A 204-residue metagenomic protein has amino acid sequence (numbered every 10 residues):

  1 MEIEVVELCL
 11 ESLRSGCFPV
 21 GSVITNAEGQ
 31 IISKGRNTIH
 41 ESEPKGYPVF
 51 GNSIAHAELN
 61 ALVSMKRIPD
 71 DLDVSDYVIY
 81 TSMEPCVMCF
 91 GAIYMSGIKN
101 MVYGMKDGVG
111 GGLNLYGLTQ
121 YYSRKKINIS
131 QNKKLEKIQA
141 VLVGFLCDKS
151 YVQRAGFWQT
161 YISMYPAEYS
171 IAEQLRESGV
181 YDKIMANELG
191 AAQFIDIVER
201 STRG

Functional and structural regions predicted by a protein language model:
M1-G204: Zinc-dependent deaminase catalytic domain
